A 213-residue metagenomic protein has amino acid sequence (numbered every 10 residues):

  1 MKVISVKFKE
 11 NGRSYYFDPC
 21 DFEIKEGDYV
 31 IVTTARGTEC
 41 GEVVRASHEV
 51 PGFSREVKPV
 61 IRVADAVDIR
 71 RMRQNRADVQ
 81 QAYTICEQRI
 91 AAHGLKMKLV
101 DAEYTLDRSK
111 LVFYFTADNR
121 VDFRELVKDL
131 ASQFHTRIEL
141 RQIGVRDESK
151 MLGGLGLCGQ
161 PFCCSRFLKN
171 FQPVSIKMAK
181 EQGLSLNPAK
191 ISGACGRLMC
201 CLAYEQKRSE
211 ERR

Functional and structural regions predicted by a protein language model:
M1-S185: Acidic-enriched and Gly/Ser
L126, K207-R208: Short amphipathic alpha-helical segments
S185-K207: Short Fe-S-cluster ligation motifs
E211-R212: Conserved small/polar residues in nucleotide/adenosyl-binding loops
